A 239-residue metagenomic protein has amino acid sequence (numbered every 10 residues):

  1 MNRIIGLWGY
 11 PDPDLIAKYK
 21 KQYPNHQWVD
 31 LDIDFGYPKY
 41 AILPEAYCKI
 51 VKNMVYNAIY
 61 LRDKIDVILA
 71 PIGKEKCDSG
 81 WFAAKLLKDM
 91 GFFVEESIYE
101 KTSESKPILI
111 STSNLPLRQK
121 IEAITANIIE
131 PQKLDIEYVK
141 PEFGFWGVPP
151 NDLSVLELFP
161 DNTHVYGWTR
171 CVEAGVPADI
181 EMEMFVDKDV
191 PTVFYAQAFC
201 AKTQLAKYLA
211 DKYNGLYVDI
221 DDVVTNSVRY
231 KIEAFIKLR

Functional and structural regions predicted by a protein language model:
M1-R239: An N-terminal assembly and electron-transfer interface module characteristic of large anaerobic redox and radical
